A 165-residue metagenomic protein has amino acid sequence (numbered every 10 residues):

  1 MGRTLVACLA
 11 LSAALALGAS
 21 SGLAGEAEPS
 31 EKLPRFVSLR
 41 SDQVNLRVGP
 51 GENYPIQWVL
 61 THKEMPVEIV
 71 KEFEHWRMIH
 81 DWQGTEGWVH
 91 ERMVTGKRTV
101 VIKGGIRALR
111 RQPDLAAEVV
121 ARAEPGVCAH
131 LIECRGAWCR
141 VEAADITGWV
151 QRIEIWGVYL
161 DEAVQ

Functional and structural regions predicted by a protein language model:
M1-V6: Positively charged n-region of N-terminal signal peptides that target proteins for export
A7-G18: Bacterial N-terminal signal peptides
G22-V48, V59-K63, V70-P113, E118-I146 (+1 more regions): SH3-family beta-barrel domains
